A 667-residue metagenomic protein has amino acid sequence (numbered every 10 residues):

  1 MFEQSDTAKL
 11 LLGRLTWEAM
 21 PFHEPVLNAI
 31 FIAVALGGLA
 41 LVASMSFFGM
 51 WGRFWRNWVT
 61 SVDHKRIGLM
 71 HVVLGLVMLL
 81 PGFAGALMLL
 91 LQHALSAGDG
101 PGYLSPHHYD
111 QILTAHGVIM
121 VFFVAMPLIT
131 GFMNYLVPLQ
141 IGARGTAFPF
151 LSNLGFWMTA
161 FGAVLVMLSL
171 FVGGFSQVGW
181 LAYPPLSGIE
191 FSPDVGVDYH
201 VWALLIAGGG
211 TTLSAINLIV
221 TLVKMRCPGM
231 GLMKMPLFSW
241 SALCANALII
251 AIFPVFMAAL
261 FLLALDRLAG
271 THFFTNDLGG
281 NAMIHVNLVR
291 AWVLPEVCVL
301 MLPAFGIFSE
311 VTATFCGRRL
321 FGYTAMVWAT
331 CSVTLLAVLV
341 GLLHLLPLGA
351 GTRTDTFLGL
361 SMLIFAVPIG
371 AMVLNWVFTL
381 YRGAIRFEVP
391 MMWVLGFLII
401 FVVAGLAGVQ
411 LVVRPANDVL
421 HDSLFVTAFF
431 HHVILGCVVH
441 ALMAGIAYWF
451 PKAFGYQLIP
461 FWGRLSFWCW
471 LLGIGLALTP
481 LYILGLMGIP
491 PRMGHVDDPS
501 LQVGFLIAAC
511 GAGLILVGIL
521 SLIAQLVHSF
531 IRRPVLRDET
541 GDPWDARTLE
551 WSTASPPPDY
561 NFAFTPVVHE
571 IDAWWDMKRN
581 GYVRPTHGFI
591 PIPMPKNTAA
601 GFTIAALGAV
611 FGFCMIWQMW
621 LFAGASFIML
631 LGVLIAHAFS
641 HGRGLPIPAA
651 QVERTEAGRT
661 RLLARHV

Functional and structural regions predicted by a protein language model:
F2-V667: Membrane-embedded and interfacial regions of multi-pass energy-transducing membrane proteins
